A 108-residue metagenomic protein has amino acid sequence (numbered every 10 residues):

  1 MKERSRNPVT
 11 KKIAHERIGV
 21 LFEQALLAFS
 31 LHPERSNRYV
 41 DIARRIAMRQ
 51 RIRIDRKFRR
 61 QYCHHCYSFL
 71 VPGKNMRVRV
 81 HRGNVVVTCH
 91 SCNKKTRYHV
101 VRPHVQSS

Functional and structural regions predicted by a protein language model:
M1-R56: Interaction interfaces in information-processing and related assembly proteins
K57-Q61, N84: Flanking scaffold residues of small Cys/His-coordinated metal-binding clusters
C63, C89-C92: Short cysteine-rich clusters marking metal-coordination/redox-active sites
C63-L70: Short cysteine-rich loop/turn motifs with clustered Cys
S68, S91-K94: Short Cys/His-rich local motifs and their 1-3 flanking residues in nucleic-acid-associated proteins and small
P72-M76, Y98-H99: Short, non-ligating residues that shape and space the ligands of small metal-coordination modules and catalytic
V78-V86: Short linker/helix segments within small regulatory modules
K94-S108: Short metal-binding segments enriched for Cys and/or His
